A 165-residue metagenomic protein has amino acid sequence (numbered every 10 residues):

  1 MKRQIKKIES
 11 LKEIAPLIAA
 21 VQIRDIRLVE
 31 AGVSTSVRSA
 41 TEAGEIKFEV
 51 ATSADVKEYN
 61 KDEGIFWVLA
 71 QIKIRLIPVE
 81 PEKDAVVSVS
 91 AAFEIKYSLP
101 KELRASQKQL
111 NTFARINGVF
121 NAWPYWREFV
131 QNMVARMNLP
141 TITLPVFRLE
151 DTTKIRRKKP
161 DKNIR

Functional and structural regions predicted by a protein language model:
M1-N121, E128, N132-R165: N-terminal intrinsically disordered, cationic/polar leader segments that include organellar targeting peptides
